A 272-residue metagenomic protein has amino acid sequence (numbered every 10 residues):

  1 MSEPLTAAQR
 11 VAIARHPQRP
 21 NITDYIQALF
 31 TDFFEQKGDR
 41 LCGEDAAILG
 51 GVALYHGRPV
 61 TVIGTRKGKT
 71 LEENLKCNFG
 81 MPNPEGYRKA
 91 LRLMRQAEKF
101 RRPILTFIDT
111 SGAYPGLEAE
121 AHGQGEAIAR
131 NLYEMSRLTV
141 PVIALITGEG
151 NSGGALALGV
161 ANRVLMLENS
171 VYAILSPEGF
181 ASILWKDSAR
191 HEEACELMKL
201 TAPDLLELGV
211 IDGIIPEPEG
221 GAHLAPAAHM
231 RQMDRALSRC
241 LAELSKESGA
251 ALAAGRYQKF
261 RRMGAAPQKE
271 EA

Functional and structural regions predicted by a protein language model:
M1-S182, K186-A189, E196-A272: Terminal-region recognition feature
